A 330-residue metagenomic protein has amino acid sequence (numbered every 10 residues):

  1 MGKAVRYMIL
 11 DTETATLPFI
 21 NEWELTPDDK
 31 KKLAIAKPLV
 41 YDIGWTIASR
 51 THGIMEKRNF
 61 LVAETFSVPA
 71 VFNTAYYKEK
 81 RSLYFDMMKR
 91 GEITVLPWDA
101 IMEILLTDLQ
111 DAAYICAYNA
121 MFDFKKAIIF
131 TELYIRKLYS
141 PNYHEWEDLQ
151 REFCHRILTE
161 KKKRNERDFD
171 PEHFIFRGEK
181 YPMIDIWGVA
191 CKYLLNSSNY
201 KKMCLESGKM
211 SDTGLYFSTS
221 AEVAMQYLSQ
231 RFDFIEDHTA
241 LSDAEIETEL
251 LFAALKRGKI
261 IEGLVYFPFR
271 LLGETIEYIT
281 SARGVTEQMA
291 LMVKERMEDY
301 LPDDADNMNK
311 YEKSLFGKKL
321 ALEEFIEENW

Functional and structural regions predicted by a protein language model:
G2-M8, T12-I128, E132: Conserved non-catalytic scaffold segment of RNase H-like nuclease domains
T12-A15, I186, E247: Ser/Thr-centric signal marking residues that sit in or immediately flank functional binding/regulatory motifs
M55, R136, K259-I260: Short, solvent-exposed secondary-structure capping/transition elements
S67-V68, F72-D86, I157-I175, E179-E245: Active-site-proximal helix-loop-helix substrate-binding element of RNase H-like nuclease domains
K78-S197: Conserved DEDDh/DEDDy metal-dependent 3′-5′ exonuclease domain
D111-M121, K125-K126, F130, M203-Y300: Acidic, Mg2+-coordinating catalytic module of metal-dependent nucleases/exonucleases that use a two-metal-ion mechanism
M292-W330: Acidic catalytic cores of enzymes that act on phosphate-bearing nucleotides/polynucleotides
